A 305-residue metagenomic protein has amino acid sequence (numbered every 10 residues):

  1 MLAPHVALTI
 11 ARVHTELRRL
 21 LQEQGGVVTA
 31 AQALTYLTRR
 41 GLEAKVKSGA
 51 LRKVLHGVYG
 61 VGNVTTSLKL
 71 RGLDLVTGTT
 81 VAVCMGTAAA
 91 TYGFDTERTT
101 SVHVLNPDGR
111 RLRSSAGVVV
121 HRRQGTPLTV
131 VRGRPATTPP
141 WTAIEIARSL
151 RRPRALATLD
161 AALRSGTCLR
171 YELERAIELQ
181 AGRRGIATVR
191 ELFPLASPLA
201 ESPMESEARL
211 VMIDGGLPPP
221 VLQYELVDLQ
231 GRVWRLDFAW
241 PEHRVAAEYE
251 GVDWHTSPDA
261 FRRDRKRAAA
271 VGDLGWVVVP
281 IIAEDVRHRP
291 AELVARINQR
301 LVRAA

Functional and structural regions predicted by a protein language model:
M1-A187, M204, V221, V302-A305: Short gly/ser-rich loop at a beta-strand->alpha-helix junction or flexible surface loop bordering the NTP-binding
L2-R12, A30, L37-G41, T79 (+1 more regions): Surface segments flanking catalytic/ligand-binding clefts of nucleic-acid enzymes
